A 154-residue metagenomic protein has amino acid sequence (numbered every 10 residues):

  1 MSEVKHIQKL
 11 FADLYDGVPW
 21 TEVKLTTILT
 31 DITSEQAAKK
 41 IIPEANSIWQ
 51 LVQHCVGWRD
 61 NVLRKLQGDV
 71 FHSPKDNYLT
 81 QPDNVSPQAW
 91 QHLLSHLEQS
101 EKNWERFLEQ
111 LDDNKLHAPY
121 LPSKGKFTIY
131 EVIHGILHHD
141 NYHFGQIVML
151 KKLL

Functional and structural regions predicted by a protein language model:
S2-V4, Q8-E22, T26-L29, S34-T80 (+1 more regions): Short, contiguous alpha-helical
N84-H117, H134-I136: Acidic/histidine-rich alpha-helical segments that form the ligand environment of transition-metal centers
